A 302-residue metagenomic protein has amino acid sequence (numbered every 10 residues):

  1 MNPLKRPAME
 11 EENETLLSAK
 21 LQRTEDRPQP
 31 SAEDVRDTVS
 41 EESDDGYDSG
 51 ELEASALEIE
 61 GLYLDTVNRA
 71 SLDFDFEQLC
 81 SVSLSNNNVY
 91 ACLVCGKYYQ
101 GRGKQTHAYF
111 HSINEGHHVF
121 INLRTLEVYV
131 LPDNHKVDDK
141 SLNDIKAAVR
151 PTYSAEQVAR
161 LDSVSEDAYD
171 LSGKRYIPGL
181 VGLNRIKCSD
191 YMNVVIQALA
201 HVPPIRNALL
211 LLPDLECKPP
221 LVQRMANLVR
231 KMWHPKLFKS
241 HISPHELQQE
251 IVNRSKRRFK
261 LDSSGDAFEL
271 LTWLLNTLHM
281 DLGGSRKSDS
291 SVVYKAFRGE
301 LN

Functional and structural regions predicted by a protein language model:
N2-N302: Deubiquitinase catalytic domains
